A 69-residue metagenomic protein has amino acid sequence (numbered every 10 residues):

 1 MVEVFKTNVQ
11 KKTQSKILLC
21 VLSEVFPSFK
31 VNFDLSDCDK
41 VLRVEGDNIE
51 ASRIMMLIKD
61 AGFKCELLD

Functional and structural regions predicted by a protein language model:
M1-K11: Short glycine-/aliphatic-rich beta-strand segments at the starts of folded cytosolic domains
K6, K16-E24, S28-K30, S36 (+1 more regions): C-terminal structural segments of small proteins and small subunits
